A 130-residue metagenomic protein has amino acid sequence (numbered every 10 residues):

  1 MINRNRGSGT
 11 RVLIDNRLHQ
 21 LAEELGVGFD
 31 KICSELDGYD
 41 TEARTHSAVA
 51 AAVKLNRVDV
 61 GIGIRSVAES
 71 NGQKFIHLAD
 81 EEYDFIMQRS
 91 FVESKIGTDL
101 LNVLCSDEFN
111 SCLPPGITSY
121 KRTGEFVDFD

Functional and structural regions predicted by a protein language model:
M1-H19: Short loop->beta-strand "edge-of-pocket" segments that line small-molecule binding or catalytic clefts across diverse
R4, E23-G26, S90, D107-D130: N-terminal hydrophobic or amphipathic helices and topogenic motifs
N5-T10, A43-H46, A51, R57 (+1 more regions): Conserved mixed alpha/beta catalytic, RNA-binding, or beta-rich assembly cores of soluble enzyme, regulatory
L25-A48: Short beta-strand-to-loop elements that line the ligand-binding cleft of bilobed periplasmic-binding protein-like
G38-E42, V49-A51, D84-S90: Short, glycine/charged-rich beta-strand-loop motifs at protein surfaces that mediate ligand recognition and catalysis
A50-A79: A ligand-binding cleft/hinge motif common to bilobed small-molecule-binding domains
E69-N102, R122-G124: Periplasmic-binding protein-like
